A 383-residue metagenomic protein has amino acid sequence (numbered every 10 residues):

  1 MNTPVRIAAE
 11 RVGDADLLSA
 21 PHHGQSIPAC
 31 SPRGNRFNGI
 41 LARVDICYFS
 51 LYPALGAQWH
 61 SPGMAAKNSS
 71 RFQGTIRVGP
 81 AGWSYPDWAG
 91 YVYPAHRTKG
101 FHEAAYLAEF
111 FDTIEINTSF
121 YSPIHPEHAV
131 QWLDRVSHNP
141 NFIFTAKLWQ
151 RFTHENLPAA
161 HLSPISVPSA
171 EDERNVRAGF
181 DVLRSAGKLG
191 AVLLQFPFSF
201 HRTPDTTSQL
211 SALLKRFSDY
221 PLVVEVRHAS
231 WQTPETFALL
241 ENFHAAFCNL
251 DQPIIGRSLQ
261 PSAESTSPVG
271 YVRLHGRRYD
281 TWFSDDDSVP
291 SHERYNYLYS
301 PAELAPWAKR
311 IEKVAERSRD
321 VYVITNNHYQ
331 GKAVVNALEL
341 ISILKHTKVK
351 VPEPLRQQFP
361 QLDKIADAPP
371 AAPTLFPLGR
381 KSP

Functional and structural regions predicted by a protein language model:
V5-I7, V12, I27, V44: Hydrophobic alpha-helical signal/anchor motif
G13, Q25, R33-R36, I46: Periodic, rod-like helical contexts
H22: Detector for the Zn2+-coordinating histidines of canonical Cys2His2
I46-P383: Residues lining hydrophobic/aromatic ligand-binding pockets adjacent to catalytic sites
